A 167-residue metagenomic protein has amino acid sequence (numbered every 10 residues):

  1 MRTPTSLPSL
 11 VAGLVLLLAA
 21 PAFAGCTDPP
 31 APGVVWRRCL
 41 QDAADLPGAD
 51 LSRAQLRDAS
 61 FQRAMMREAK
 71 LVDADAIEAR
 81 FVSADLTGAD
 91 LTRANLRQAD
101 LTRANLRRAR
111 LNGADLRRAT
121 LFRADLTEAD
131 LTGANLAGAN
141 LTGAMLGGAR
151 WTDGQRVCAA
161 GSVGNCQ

Functional and structural regions predicted by a protein language model:
M1-V11: Bacterial N-terminal signal peptides that target proteins for export
S9-A19: Bacterial N-terminal signal peptides
A22-Q167: Tandem repeat scaffolds
